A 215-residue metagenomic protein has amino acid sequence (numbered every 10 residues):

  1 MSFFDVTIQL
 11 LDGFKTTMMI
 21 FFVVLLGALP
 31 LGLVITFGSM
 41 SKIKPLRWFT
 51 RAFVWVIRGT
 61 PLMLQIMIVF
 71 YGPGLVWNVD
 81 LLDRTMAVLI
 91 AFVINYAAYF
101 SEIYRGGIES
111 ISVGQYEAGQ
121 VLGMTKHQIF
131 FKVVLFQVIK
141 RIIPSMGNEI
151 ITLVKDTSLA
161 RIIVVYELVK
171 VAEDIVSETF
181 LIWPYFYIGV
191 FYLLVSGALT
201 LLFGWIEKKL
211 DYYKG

Functional and structural regions predicted by a protein language model:
M1-G215: Transmembrane alpha-helices and adjacent helix-loop boundaries
